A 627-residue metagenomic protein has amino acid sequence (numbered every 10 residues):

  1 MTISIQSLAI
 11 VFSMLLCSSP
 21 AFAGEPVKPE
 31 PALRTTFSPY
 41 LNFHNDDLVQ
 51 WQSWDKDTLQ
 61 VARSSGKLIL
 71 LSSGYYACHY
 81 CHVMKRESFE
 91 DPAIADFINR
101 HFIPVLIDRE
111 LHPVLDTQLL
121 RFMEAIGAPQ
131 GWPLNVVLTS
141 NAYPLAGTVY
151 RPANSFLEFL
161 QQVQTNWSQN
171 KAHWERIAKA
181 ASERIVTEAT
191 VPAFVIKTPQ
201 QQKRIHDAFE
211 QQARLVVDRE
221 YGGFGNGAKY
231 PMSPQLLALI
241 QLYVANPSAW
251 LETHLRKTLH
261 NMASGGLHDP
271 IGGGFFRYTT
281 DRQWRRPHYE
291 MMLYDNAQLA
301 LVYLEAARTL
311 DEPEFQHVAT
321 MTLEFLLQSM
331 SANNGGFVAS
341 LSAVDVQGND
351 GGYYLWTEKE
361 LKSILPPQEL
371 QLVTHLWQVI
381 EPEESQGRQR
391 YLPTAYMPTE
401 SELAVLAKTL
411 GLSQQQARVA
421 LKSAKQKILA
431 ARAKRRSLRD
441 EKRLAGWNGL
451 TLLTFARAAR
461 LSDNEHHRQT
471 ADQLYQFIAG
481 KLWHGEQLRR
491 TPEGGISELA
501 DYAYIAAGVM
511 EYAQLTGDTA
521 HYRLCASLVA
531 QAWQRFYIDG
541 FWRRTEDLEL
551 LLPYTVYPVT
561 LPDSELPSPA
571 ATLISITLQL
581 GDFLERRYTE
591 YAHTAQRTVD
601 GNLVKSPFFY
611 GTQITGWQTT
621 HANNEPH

Functional and structural regions predicted by a protein language model:
M1-S7: Positively charged n-region of N-terminal signal peptides that target proteins for export
S7-S18: Bacterial N-terminal signal peptides
L16-P26: Bacterial Sec-dependent signal peptides at the C-terminal "C-region" and cleavage site
G24-R63: N-terminal leader/targeting and pre-domain segments
A32, T36-P39, G74, V83-E87 (+5 more regions): Glycan-recognition and catalytic cores of secretory/periplasmic carbohydrate-active enzymes
L48-Q50, D55-I94: Local sequence-structure signature of Cys/Sec-based thiol-disulfide redox active-site neighborhoods
L119-R121: Amphipathic helical hotspot of TIR/SEFIR-family domains
